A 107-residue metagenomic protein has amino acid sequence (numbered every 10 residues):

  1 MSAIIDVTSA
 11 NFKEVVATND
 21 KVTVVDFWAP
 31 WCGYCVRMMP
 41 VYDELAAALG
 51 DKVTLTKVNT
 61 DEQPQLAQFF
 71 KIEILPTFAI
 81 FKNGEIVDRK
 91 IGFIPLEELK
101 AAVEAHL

Functional and structural regions predicted by a protein language model:
M1-I4, E44, A48, K100: N-terminal targeting signals for export/organelle localization
I4-T23: A short beta-strand-turn-helix
T8, N59-D61: Conserved acidic residues
E14-V15, L66, A102: CheY-like receiver
D20-V22, M39-V58: Conserved helix-turn-beta segment immediately C-terminal to the redox Cys motif in thioredoxin-like folds
F27-V41: Conserved redox-active cysteine motifs that mediate thiol-disulfide chemistry, especially di-cysteine Cys-X(1-2)-Cys
P64, F70-A79: Structural micro-motif
I74, I80-L107: Non-catalytic, surface beta->alpha helical segment in thiol-disulfide oxidoreductase systems
